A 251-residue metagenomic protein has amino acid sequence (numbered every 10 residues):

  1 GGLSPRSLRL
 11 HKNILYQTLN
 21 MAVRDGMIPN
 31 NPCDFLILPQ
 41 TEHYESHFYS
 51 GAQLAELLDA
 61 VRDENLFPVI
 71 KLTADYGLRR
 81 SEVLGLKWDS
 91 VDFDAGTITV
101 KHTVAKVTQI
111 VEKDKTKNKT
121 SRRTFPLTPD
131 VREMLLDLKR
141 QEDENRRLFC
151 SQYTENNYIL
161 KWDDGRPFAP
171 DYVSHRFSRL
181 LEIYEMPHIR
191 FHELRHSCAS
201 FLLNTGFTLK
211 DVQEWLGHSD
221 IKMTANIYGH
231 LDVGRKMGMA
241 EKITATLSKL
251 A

Functional and structural regions predicted by a protein language model:
G1, P5, D59, D63-F67 (+6 more regions): Short, basic (Lys/Arg/His-rich) helix/loop patches that form interaction surfaces in the mid-to-C-terminal regions
G1-E45, E56-A60: N-terminal core-binding DNA-recognition domain of tyrosine recombinases/integrases
R9, N20-P32, L54, K71-V104 (+1 more regions): Short, charged phosphate-coordinating catalytic segments
M27-N30, Q40-A60, A95, K101 (+1 more regions): DNA breakage-rejoining catalytic core of tyrosine-based enzymes
Q40, F48, V104, L209 (+1 more regions): Catalytic-site neighborhood detector that most strongly recognizes the C-terminal catalytic loop/helix of tyrosine
A52-A60, Q109-D114, T205, N226 (+1 more regions): DNA/chromatin major-groove-contacting recognition/catalytic segments
A95, K106-V131, D137, Q141-E144 (+3 more regions): C-terminal secondary-structure termini that scaffold catalytic or DNA-interacting sites
